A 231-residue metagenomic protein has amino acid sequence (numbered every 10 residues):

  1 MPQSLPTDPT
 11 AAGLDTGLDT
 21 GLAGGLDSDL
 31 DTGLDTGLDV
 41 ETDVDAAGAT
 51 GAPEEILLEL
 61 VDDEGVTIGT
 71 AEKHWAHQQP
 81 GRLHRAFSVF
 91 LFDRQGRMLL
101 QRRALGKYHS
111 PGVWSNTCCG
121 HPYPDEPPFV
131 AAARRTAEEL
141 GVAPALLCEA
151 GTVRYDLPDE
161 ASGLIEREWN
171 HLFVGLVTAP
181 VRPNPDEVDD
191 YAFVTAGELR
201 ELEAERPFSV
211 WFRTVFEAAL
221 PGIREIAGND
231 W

Functional and structural regions predicted by a protein language model:
P2-P9, G17, E41, E72-W75 (+2 more regions): Nudix hydrolase/Nudix homology domain
D8-T10, G48-S88, F92-Q95: Acidic, metal-coordinating catalytic segment for phosphate/diphosphate chemistry, firing primarily on the Nudix
L14-L38, T42: Long, intrinsically disordered low-complexity tandem-repeat segments
T67-A71, G96-R102, P180-N184: Short, well-ordered strand-loop elements centered on a beta-strand within folded domains, enriched for acidic residues
R82, K107, P111, S115 (+3 more regions): Hydrophobic alpha-helical segments and helix-packing faces
A86-H121: A glycine-rich, hydrophobic loop/mini-helix early in the fold
L99-L100, T117-A150, F173: The catalytic Nudix box helix
